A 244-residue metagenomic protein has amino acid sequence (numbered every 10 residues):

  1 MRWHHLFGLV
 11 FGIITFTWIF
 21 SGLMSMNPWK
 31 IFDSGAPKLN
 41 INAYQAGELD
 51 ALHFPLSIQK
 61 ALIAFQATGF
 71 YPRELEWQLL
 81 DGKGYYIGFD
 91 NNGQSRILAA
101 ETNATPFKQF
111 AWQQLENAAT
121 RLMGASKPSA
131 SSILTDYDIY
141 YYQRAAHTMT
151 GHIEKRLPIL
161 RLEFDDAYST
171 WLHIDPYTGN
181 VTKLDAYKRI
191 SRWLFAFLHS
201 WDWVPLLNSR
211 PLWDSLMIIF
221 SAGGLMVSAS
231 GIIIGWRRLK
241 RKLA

Functional and structural regions predicted by a protein language model:
M1-A244: Conserved histidines in hydrophobic membrane contexts and catalytic metal-binding motifs
